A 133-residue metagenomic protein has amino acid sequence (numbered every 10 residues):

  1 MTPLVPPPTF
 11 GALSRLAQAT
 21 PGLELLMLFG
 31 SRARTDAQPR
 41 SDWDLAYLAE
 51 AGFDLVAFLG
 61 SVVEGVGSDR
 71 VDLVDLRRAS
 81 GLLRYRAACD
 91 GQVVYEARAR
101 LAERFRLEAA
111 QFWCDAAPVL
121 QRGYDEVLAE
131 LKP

Functional and structural regions predicted by a protein language model:
M1-L25, A33-P39, A49-P133: Catalytic core of pol beta-like nucleotidyltransferases
G30: Active-site glycine-centered loops adjacent to acidic/histidine catalytic or metal-binding residues that shape
D44-A46: Short, well-ordered beta-strand segments
